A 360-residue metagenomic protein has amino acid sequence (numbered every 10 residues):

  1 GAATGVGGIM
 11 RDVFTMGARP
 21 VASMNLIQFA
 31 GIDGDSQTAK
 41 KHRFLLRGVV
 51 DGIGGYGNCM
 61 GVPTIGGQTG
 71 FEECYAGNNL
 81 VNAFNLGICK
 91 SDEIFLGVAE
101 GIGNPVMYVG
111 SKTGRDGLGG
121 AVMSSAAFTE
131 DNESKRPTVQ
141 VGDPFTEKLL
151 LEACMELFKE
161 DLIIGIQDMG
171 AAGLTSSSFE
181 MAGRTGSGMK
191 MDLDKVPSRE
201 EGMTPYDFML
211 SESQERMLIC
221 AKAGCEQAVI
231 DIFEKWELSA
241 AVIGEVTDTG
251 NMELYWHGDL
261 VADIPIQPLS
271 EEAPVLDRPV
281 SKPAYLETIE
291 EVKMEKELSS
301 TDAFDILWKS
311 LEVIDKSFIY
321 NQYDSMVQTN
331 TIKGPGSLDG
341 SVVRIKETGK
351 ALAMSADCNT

Functional and structural regions predicted by a protein language model:
G1-T360: Glycine/proline-enriched, intrinsically flexible loops and inter-domain linkers
